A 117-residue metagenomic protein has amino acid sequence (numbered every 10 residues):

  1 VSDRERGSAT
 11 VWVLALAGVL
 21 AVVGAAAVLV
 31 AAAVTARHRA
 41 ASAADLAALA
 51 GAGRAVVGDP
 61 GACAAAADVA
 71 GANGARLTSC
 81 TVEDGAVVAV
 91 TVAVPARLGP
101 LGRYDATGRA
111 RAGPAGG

Functional and structural regions predicted by a protein language model:
V1-A62: Alpha-helical assembly-interface signal, strongest on the long, hydrophobic N-terminal helix that forms
R4, L29-A31, P60, A67 (+2 more regions): Short, charged/polar low-complexity linear motifs in solvent-exposed/disordered segments
G7, D84-G85, G113-G117: Low-complexity, flexible helical/coil segments
T10, R37, A67, R111-G113: Intrinsic disorder/low-complexity segments
R39, L46, G61, V87-A89 (+1 more regions): Generic alpha-helix signal with a bias toward terminal, lower-confidence helices and secondary-structure junctions
L49-A96: Short amphipathic secondary-structure patches
L98-G117: Low-complexity, S/T/G/P-rich flexible repeat/linker segments used as non-globular hinges and stalks within
